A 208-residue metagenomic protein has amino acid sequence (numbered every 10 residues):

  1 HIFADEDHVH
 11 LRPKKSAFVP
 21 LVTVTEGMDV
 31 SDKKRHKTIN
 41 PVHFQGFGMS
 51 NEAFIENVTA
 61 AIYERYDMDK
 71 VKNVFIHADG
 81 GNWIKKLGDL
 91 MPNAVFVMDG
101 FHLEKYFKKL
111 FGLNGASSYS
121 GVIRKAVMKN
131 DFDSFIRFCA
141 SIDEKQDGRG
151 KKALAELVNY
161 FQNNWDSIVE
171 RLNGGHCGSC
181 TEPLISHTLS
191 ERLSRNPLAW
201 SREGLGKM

Functional and structural regions predicted by a protein language model:
H1-M208: Catalytic center-proximal scaffold of phosphoryl-transfer enzymes
